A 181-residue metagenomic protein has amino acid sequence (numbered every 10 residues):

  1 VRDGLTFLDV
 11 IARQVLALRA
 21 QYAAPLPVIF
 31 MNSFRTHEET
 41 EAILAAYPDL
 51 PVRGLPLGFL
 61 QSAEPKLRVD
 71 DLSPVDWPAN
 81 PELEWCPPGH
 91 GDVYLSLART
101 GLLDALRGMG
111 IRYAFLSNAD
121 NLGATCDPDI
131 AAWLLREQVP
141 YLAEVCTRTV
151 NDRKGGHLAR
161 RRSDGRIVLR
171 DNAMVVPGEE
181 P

Functional and structural regions predicted by a protein language model:
V1-P181: Domain-scale recognition of functional cores that engage charged ligands
